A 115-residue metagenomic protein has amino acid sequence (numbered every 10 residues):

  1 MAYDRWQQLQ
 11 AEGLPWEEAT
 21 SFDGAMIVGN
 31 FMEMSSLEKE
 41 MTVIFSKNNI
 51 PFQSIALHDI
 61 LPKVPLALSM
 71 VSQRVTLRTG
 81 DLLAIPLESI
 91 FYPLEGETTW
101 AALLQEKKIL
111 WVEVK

Functional and structural regions predicted by a protein language model:
M1-L82, S89-K115: Catalytic-core "active-site belt" of small-molecule-metabolizing enzymes, emphasizing His/Asp/Glu-rich regions
